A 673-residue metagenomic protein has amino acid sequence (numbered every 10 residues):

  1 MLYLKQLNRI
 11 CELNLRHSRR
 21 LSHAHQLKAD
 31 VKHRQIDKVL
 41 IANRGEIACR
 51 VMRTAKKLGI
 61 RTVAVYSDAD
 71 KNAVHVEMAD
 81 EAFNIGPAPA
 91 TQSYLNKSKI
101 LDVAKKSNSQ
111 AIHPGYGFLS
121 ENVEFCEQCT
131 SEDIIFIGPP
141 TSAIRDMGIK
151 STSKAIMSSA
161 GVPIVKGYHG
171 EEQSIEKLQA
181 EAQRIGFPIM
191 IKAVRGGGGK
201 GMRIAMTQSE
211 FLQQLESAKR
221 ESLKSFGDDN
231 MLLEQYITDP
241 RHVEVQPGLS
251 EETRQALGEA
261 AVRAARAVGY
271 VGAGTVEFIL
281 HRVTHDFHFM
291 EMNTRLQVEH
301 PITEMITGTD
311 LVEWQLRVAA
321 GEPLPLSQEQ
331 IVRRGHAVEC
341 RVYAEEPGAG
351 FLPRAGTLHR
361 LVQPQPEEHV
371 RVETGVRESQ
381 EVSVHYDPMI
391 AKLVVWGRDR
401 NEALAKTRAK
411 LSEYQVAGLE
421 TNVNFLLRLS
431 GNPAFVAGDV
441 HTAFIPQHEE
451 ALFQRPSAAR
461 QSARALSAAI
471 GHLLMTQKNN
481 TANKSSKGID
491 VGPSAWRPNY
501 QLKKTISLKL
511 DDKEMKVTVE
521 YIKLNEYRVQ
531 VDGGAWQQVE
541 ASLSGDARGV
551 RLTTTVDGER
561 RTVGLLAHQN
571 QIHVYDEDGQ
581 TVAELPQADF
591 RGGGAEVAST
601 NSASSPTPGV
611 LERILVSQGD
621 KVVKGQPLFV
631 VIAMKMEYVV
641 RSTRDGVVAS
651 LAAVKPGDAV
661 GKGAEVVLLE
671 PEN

Functional and structural regions predicted by a protein language model:
M1-I36, A459-D490, E672-N673: Eukaryotic N-terminal low-complexity, Ser/Thr- and Lys/Arg-rich leader segments that predominantly function as
L2-V276, L280-H300: N-terminal beta-alpha lobe that positions the nucleotide/phosphoryl donor in ATP/NTP-coupled carboxylate activation
L40-I41, N84, H113, M190 (+27 more regions): Structured core elements
A111, S120-Q128, E339, A349 (+1 more regions): Structured, non-catalytic alpha/beta "coupling" segments that mediate domain-domain communication and provide generic
Q183-I185, G196-G198, K224-D228, D239-R241 (+12 more regions): Short flexible coil/turn linkers enriched for glycine and charged/polar residues that connect secondary-structure
A261, P301-W536, G545, P656-K662 (+1 more regions): Catalytic cores of soluble metabolic enzymes centered on carboxylation/carboxyl-transfer
L326-R334, P446-F453, Q580-S605: Long, charged amphipathic helices and adjacent flexible linkers at domain junctions
G593-N673: Structured functional modules or segments
